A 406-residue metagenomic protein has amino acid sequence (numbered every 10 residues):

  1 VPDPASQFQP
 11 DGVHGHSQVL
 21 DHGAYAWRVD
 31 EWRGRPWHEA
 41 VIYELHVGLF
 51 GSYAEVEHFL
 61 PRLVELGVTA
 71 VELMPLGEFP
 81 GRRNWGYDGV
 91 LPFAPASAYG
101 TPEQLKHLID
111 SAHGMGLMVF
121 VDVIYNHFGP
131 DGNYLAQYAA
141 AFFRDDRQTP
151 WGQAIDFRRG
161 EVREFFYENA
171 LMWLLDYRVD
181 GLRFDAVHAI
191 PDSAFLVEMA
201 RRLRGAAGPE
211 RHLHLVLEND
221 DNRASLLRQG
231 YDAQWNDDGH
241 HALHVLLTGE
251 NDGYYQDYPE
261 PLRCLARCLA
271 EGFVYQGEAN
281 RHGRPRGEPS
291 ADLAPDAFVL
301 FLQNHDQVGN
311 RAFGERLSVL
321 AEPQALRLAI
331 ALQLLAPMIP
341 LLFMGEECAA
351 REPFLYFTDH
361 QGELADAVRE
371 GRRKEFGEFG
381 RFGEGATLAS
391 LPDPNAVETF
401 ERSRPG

Functional and structural regions predicted by a protein language model:
V1-Y43, E363-A367: The feature marks proteins involved in alpha-glucan
V19, P92, L135, F142-F143 (+7 more regions): Short clusters of hydrophobic/aromatic residues that line enzyme substrate/ligand-binding pockets
H22-R33, G67, E72, L76 (+1 more regions): Conserved oxyanion/phosphate-binding beta-strand-loop segments in alpha/beta enzyme cores
Y25-W37, Y275-A279, N395, G406: Alpha-helix-centered segments that form part of catalytic cores
D30-W37, H46-L217, A224-L226: Substrate-binding/active-site clefts of carbohydrate-active enzymes
E39-G51, G89-L91, R147-F157, N304-L317 (+1 more regions): Short glycine/proline-rich turn/loop motifs
A200-G385, A396-V397: Conserved alpha/beta catalytic core and glycan-binding cleft of carbohydrate-active enzymes
A386-L391: Reverse-transcriptase-like RNA-dependent polymerase core
